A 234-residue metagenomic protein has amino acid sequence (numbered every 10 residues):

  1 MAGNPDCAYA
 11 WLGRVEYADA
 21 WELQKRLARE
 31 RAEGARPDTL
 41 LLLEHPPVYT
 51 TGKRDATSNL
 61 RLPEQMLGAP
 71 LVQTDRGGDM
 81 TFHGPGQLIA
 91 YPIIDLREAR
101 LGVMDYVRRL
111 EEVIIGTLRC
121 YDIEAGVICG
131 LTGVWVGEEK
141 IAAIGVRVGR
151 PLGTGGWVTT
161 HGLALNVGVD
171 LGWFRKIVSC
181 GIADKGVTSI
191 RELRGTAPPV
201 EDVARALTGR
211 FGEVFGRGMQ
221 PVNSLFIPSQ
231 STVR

Functional and structural regions predicted by a protein language model:
M1-I141, G172, K176, A197-P198 (+1 more regions): N-terminal lobe of the biotin/lipoate ligase/transferase fold
A28-A32, V148, F211: Generic secondary-structure transition motif, activating predominantly at the C-termini of alpha-helices
K53-R61, P70, I144-V167, L171: Short, conserved beta-strand/beta-arch hydrophobic-aromatic motifs that form part of recognition grooves or interface
Q87, T160, K185-V187: Short, solvent-exposed beta-strand edge segments and adjacent coil->beta transition regions
A90-P92, T132, I144, L163-V167 (+1 more regions): A structural signal for short, well-ordered beta-strand segments
L152-T154, A164, V169-R234: C-terminal accessory segment of soluble enzyme catalytic cores
